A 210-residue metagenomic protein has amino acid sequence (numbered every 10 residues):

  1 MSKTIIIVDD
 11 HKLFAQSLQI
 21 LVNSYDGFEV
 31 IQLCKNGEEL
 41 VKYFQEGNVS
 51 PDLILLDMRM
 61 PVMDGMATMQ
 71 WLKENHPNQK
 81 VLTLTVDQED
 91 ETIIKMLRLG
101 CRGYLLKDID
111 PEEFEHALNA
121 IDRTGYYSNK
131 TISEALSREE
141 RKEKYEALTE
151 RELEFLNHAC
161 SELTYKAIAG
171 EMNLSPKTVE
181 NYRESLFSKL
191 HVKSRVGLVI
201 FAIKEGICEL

Functional and structural regions predicted by a protein language model:
N36, V62-A67: Acidic catalytic/metal-coordinating carboxylates
V49-L55: Active-site beta3 strand of CheY-like receiver
M58-M60: Receiver (REC) domain active-site loop signature in two-component systems and cognate sites in sensor histidine kinases
M66-N78: Short amphipathic alpha-helix used as the core "switch/output" element in two-component signaling
T92-L97, G103, K107-E150, E154 (+1 more regions): Short, flexible helix-to-coil linker/hinge segments that flank and couple to helix-turn-helix
S137-R138, K142-K177: Helix-turn-helix DNA-binding segment
F187-L210: Basic, Lys/Arg-enriched C-terminal extension of HTH/homeodomain DNA-binding domains
